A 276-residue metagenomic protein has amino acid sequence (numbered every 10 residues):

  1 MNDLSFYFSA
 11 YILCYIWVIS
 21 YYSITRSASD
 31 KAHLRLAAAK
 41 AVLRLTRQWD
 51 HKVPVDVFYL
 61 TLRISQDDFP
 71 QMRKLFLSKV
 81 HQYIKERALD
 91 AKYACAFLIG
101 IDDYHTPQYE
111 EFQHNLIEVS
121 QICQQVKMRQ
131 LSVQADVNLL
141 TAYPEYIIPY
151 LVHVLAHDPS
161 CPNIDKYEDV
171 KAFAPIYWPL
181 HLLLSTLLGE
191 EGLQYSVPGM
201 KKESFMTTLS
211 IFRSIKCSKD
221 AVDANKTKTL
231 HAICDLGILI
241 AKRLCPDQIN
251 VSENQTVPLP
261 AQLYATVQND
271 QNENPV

Functional and structural regions predicted by a protein language model:
M1-R87: Alpha-solenoid helical repeat scaffolds
M1-S27, E110-V276: Long internal repeat-built scaffold domains in very large eukaryotic proteins
A37-R44, Y59, S78-Q82, C95 (+3 more regions): Residue-level signature of alpha-solenoid helical repeat scaffolds
A38-A41, S65, G100-I101, F112 (+2 more regions): Small-side-chain structural scaffolding
M72, A96-T106, V137, T141-E145: Short, highly charged low-complexity linear segments
Q82-K92, L98-Q124: C-terminal, active-site-flanking charged/polar segments
Y93-L98, R129-V133: Juxtamembrane/interface motifs at transmembrane-helix termini
